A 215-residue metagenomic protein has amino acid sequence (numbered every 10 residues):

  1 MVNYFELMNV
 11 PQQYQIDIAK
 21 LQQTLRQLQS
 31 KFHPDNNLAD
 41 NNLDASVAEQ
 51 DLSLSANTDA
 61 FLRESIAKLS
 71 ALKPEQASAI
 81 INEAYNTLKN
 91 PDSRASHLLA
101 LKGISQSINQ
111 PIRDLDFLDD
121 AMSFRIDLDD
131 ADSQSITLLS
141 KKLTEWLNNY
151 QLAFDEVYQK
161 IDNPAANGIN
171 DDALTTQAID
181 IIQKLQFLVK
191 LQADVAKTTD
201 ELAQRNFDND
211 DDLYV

Functional and structural regions predicted by a protein language model:
M1-V215: C-terminal accessory/regulatory regions appended to core domains
